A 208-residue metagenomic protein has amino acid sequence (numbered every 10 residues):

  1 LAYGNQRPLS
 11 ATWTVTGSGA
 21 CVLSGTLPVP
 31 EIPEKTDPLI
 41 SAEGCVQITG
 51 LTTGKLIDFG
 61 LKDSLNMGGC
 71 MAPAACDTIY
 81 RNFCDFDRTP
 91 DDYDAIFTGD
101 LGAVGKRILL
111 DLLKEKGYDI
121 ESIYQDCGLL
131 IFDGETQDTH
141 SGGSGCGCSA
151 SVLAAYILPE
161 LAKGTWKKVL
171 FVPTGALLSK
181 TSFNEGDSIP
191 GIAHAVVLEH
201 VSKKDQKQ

Functional and structural regions predicted by a protein language model:
L1-Y3, G105-K106, V152: Active-site-adjacent elements of ketosynthase-type condensing enzymes
L1-Y80, D85-R88, E121-L129, F171-T174 (+1 more regions): Condensing-enzyme catalytic core mediating Claisen C-C bond formation in acyl metabolism
W13, A20-T26, S144-T165: Active-site-proximal alpha-helical scaffold in enzymes
E31, K55, K114-V152: Conserved catalytic cysteine-centered active-site region of acyl-thioester-dependent Claisen-condensing enzymes
L56-F59, N66-C70, A74-D92, V104-L113 (+4 more regions): Conserved active-site "lid/cap" helical segment
D92-G99, L170: Short glycine-rich phosphate-binding loop at a beta-alpha junction
L101-K116, T181-S188: Short glycine/threonine-rich loop-to-helix capping motif typified by GTGT followed within a few residues by an Asp-Pro
L153-L158, G164-V172, L177-T181, G186: Hydrophobic alpha/beta core scaffold segments
